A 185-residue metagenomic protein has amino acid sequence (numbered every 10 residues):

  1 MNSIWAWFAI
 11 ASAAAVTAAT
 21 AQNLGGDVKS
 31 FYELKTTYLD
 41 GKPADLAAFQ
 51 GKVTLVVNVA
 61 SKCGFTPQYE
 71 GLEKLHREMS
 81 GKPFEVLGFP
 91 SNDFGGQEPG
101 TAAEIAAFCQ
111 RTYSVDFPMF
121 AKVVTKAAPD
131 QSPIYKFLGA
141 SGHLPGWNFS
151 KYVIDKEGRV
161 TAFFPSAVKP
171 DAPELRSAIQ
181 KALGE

Functional and structural regions predicted by a protein language model:
M1-I4: Positively charged n-region of N-terminal signal peptides that target proteins for export
A6-A15: Bacterial N-terminal signal peptides
V16-A21: Sec/Tat signal peptide C-region and signal peptidase I cleavage site
Q22-A47: N-terminal "domain-start" segment that seeds a small globular fold
Y38, N58-K62: Amphipathic alpha-helical repeat scaffolds
F65-Q131: Structural microenvironment flanking redox-active thiols in thiol-disulfide oxidoreductases
P133-E185: Thiol-/selenol-based redox modules, centered on thioredoxin-like and closely related oxidoreductase domains
